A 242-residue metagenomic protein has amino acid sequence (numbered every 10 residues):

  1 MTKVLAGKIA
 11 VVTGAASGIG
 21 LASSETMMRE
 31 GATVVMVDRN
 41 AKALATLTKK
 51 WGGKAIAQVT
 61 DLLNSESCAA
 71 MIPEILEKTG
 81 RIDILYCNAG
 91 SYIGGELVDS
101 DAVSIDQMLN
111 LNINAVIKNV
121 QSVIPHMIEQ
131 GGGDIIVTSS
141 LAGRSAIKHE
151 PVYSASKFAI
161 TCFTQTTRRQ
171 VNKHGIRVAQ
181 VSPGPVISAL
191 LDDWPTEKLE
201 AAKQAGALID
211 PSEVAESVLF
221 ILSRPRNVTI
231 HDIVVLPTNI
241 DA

Functional and structural regions predicted by a protein language model:
I9, A16-S17: Conserved glycine-rich cofactor-binding loop
E30-T46: Conserved glycine-rich Rossmann-like NAD(P)H-binding loop of the short-chain dehydrogenase/reductase
A41-K42, V59-A70, A102: The beta1-alpha1 cofactor-binding region of Rossmann-like NAD(H)/NADP(H)-dependent oxidoreductases
E96-L97, D101-L109: Substrate-binding pocket helix/loop in short-chain dehydrogenase/reductase
V120, S156: Active-site helix of classical SDR
S140: Residue(s) in the substrate-gating loop at a strand-loop-helix junction that position the organic substrate next
Q180-V181, A202-D241: C-terminal helical subdomain
